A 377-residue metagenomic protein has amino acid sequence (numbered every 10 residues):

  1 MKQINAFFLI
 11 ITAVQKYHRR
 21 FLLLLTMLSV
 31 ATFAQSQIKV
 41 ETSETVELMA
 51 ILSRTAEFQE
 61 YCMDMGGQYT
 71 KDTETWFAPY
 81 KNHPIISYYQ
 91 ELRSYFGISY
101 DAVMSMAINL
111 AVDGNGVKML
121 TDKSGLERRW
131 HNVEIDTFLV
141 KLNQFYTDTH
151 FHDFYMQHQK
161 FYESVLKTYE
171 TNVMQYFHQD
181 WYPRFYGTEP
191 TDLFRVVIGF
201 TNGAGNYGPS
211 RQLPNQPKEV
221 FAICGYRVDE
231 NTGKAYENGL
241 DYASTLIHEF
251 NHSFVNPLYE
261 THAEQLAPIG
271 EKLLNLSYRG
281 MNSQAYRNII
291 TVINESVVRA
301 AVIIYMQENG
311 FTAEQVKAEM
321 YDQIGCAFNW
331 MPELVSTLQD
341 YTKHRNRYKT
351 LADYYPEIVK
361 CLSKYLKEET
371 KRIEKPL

Functional and structural regions predicted by a protein language model:
M1-Q37: Bacterial Sec-dependent N-terminal signal peptides
Q35-N115, C326-Q339, K343-Y348: N-terminal mature-domain "stem" immediately C-terminal to a signal peptide or N-terminal signal-anchor/transmembrane
I86-Q179: Long, mid-chain structured domain cores
S124-E127, G208-L240: Active-site scaffold of zinc-dependent metalloenzymes
Q159-V220: Auxiliary, metal-adjacent structural segments of Zn-dependent hydrolase domains
L240-T261: Active-site recognition of the HExxH zinc-binding catalytic motif
N256-S283: Post-HEXXH active-site segment of zinc metalloproteases
A300-L377: Pan-zinc metallopeptidase signature
